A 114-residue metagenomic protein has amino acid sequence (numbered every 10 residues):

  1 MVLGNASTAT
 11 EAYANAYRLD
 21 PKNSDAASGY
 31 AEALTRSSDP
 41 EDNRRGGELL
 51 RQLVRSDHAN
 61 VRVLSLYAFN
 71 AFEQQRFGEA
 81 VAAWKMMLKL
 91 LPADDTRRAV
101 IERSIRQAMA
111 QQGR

Functional and structural regions predicted by a protein language model:
M1-V2, S7, E11-D57, R62: Alpha-helical adaptor scaffolds
S24-D25, A59-R62, L91-I101: Boundary/linker segments of alpha-helical solenoid repeat arrays
G29-Y30, L66, V100-S104: Canonical tetratricopeptide repeat
S37-R44, R106-R114: Alpha-helical linker/edge segments of TPR/alpha-solenoid repeat scaffolds and analogous pre-/post-domain helices
F72, F77-D95, R106: TPR/TPR-like (Sel1-like) alpha-helical repeat modules
